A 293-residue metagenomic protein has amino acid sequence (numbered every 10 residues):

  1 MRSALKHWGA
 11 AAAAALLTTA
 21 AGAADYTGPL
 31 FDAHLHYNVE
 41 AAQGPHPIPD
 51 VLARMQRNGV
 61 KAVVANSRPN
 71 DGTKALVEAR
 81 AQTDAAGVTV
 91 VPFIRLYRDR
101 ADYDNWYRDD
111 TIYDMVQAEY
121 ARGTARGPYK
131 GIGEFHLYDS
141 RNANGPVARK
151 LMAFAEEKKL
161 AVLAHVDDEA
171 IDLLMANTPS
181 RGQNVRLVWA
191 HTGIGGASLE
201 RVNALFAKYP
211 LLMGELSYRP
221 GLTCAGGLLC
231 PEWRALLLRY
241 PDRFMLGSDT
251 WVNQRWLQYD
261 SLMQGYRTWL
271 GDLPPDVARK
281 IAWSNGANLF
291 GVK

Functional and structural regions predicted by a protein language model:
M1-A4: N-terminal secretory signal peptides that target proteins for export/translocation
G9-T19: Bacterial N-terminal signal peptides
A24-A33, A41, H46-D71, D242-R243 (+1 more regions): Mid-to-C-terminal alpha-helical segments outside catalytic/metal-binding sites
D25-G28, K74-L163, M213, Y218-G221: Active-site gating/metal-coordination segments in enzymes
F31-A33, V64-S67, V91-R95, G133 (+3 more regions): Active-site neighborhood of phospho(di)ester-bond hydrolases with catalytic His/Asp-centered motifs
N38-H46, A65-A75, D99-I112, D139-N144 (+4 more regions): Acidic-and-aromatic substrate-binding clefts and catalytic sites of carbohydrate-active enzymes
D50-R54, A75-Q82, M115-Y120, V147-L151 (+4 more regions): A general structural detector for well-ordered alpha-helical segments in enzyme core domains, enriched
N144-L246: Catalytic pocket-lining loop regions of alpha/beta-barrel enzymes, especially the amidohydrolase/enolase/GH5 lineages
